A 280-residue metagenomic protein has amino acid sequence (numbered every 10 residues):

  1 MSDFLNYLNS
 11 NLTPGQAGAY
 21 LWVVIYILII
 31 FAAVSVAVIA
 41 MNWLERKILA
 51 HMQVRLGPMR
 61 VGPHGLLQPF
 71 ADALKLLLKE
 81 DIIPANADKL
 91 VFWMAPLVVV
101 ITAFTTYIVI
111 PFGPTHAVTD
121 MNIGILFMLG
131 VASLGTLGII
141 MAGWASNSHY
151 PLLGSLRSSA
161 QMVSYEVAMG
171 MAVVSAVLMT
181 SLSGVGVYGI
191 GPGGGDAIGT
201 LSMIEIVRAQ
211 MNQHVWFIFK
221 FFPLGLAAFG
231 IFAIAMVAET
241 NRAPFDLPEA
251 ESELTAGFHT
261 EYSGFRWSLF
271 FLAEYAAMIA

Functional and structural regions predicted by a protein language model:
M1-A280: Selective transmembrane helix interface/packing segments
